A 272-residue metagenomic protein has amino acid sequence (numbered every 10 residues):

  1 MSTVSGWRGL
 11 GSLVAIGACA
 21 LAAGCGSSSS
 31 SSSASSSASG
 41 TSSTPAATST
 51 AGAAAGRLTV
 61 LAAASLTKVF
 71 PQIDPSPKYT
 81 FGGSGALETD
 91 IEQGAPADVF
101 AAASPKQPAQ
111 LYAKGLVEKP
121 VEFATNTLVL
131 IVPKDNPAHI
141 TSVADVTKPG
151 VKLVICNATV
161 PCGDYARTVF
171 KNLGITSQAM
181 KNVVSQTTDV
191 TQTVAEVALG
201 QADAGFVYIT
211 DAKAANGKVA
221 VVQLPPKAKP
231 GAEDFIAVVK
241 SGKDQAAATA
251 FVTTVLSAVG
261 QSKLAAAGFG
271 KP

Functional and structural regions predicted by a protein language model:
M1-V14: Bacterial N-terminal signal peptides that target proteins for export
T3-V4, G26-Q72, K78-T80, G85 (+5 more regions): Exported/periplasmic ABC-transporter solute-binding proteins
L21-G24: C-terminal motif of bacterial Sec signal peptides marking the signal peptidase cleavage site
